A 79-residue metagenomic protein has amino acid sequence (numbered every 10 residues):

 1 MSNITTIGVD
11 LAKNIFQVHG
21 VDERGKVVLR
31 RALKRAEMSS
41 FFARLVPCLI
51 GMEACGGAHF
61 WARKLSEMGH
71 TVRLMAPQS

Functional and structural regions predicted by a protein language model:
M1-S79: Phosphate- and other anionic-substrate recognition elements at nucleic-acid/protein interfaces
